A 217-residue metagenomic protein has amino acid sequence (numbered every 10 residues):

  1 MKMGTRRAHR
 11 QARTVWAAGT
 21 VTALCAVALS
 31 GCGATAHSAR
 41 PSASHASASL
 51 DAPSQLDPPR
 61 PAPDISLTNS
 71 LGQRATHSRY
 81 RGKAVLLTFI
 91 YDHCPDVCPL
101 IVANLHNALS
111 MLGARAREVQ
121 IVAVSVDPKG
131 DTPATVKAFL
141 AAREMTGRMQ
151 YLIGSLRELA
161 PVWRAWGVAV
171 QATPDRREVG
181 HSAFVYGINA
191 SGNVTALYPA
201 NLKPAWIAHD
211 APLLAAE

Functional and structural regions predicted by a protein language model:
M1-D64, T68, E217: N-terminal targeting signals for export/organelle localization
N69-S70, N189: Short, acidic, Ser/Thr-enriched surface-loop or helix-capping motifs
A75-T76, T195: Generic structural signal for well-ordered beta-strand positions
H77-L105: Short active-site neighborhood of thiol/selenol oxidoreductases, capturing the structured segment around
K83-A84, I101-A123, A141-A142: Conserved helix-turn-beta segment immediately C-terminal to the redox Cys motif in thioredoxin-like folds
R117-D131, R148-R157: Thiol-based oxidoreductase modules, predominantly thioredoxin-like and allied folds used for disulfide exchange
K137-S182: Short, internal strand/loop/helix patches that form the active-site neighborhood or redox-interaction surface
T173-E217: Thiol-/selenol-based redox modules, centered on thioredoxin-like and closely related oxidoreductase domains
